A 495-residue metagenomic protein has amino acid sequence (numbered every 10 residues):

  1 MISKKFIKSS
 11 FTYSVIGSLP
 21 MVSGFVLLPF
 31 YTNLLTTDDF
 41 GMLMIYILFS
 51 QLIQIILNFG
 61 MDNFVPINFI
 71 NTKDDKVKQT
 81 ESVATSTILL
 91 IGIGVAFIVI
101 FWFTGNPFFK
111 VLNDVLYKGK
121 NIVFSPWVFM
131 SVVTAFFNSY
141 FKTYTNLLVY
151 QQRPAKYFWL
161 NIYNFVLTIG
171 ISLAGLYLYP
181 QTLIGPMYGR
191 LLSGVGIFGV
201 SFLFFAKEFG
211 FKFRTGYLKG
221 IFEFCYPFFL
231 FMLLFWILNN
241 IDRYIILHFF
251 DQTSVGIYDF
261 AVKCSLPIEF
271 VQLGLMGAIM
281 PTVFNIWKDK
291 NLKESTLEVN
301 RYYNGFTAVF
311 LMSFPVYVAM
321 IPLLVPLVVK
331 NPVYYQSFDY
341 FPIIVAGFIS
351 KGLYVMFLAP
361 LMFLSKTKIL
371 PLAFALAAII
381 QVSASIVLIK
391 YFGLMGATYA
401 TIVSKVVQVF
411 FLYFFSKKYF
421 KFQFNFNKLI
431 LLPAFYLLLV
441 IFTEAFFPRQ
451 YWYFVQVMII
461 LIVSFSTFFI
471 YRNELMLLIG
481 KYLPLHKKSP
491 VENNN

Functional and structural regions predicted by a protein language model:
M1-F6, A155, L183-G189, G199-N239 (+3 more regions): Interhelical loop/hinge segments that connect adjacent transmembrane helices in multipass membrane
M1-G24, V77-T80, A84, T215-F231 (+1 more regions): N-terminal membrane topogenesis motif
K5-P66, G94-G105, M130, T134 (+3 more regions): Signature of the first transmembrane helix
S18, T85-N113, G170-Y177, G199 (+3 more regions): Alpha-helical transmembrane segments of multi-pass membrane transport and lipid-handling proteins
N68-I88, I257-A375: Specific pore-lining/lateral-gate transmembrane helices of multi-pass inner-membrane transport and insertion machines
A135-L160, F205, F209, P342-L376 (+1 more regions): Membrane-interface junctions at transmembrane-helix termini in multi-pass inner-membrane proteins
F158-A206, F224, A375-I380, L394-F415 (+2 more regions): Hydrophobic alpha-helical transmembrane segments
F442-N495: Membrane-proximal transmembrane or re-entrant/amphipathic helices at the cytosolic face
